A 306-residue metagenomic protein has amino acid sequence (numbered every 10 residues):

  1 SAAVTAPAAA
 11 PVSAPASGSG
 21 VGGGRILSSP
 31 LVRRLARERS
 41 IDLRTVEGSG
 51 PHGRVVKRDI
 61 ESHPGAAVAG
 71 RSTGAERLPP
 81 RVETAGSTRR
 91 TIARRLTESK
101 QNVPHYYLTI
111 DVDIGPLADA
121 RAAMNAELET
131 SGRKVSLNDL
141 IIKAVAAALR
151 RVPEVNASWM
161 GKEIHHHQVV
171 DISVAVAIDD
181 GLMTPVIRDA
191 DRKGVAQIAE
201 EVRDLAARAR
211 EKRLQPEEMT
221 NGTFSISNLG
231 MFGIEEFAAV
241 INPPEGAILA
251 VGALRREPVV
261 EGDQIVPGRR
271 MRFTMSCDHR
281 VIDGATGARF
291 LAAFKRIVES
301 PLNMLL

Functional and structural regions predicted by a protein language model:
S1-G22, V68-G70: Long, low-complexity intrinsically disordered segments that are proline/alanine-rich with interleaved serine/threonine
S17, L31, L35-T45, P51-R54 (+2 more regions): C-terminal catalytic/motor cores of large multi-domain enzyme assemblies
